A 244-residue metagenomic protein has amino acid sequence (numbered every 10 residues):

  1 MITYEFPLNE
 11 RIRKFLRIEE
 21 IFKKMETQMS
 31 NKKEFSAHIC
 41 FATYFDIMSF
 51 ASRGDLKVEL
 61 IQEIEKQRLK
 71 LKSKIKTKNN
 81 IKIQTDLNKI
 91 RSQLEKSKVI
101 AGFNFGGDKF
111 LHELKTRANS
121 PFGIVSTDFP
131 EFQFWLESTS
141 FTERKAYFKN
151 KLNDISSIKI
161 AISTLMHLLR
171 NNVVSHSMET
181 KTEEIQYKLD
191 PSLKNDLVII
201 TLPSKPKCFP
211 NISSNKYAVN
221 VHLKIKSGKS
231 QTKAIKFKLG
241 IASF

Functional and structural regions predicted by a protein language model:
I2-Q62: N-terminal ordered "arm"
Y4, K33, T77-N80, N104-G107 (+2 more regions): Alpha-helical rod/repeat scaffolding segments in eukaryotic adaptors/tethers and long-chain four-helix cytokines
P7-R17, C40-T43, L60, N79 (+4 more regions): Amphipathic alpha-helix face/heptad-repeat signature
D46, K70-K74, K115-N119: Eukaryote-specific, cytoplasm-facing alpha-helical/coiled-coil scaffolding segments in long proteins
S52-F110: Hydrophobic/aromatic-rich structural module bridging two neighboring secondary-structure elements via a short loop
N79, K181-Y187, I241-S243: An exposed acidic His-Trp-rich patch
Q93-N195: Charged, well-structured binding/catalytic surfaces in domain cores that contact anionic ligands
S192-F244: Extended, charged low-complexity segments that frequently continue into or abut oligomerization scaffolds
